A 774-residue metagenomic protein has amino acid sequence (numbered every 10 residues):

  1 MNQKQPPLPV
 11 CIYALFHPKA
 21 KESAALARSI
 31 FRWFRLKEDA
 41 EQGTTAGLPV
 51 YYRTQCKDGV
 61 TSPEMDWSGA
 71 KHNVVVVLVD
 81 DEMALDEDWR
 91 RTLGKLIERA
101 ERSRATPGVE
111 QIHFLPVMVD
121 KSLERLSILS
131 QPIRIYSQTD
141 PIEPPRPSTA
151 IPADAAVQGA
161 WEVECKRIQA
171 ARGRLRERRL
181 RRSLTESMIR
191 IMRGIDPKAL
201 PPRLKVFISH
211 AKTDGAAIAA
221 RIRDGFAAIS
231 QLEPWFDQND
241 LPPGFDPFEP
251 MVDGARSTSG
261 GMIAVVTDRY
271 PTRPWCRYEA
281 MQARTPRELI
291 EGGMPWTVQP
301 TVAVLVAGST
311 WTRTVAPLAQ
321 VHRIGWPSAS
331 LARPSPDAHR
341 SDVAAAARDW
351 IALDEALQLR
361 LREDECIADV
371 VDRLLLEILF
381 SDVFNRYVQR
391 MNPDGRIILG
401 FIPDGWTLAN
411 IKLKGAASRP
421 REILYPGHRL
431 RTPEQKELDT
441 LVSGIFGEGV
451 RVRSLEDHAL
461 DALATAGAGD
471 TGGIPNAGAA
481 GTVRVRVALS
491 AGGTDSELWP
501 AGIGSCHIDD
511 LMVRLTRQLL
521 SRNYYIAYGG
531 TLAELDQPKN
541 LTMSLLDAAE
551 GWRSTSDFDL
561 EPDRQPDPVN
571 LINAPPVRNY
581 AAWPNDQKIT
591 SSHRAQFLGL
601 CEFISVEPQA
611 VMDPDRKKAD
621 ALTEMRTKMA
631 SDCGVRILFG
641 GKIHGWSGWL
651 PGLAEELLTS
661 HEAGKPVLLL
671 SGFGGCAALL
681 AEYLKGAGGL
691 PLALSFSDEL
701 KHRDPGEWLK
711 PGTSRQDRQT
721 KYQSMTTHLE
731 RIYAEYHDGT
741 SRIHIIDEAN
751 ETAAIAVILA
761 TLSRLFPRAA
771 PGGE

Functional and structural regions predicted by a protein language model:
M1-L36, A105, V109, M118-R223 (+2 more regions): C-terminal interaction surface of TIR/SEFIR-family domains
M1-V77, M192-R193, P201, K205-A211 (+7 more regions): Hydrophobic, helix-prone linear segments
K19-A20, Q55-K57, E64-E124, K212-T213 (+9 more regions): Conserved beta-strand-loop-alpha-helix hinge of the TIR/SEFIR fold
R28, R32-R90, R102-G108, S122 (+5 more regions): Acidic/glycine-enriched connector segments
S29, T92-L96, R179, S183 (+6 more regions): Alpha-helical scaffold elements adjacent to nucleotide-binding pockets in ATP/GTP-utilizing enzyme cores
E98, D224-A228, D253-G254, M281-L289 (+5 more regions): Short, surface-exposed basic-aromatic patches at helix termini and helix-loop junctions that form
V117, I208, P234, M262-I263 (+3 more regions): Residue-level detector of buried hydrophobic side-chain packing in well-ordered secondary-structure elements
P202-V265, P271, V388-R429, V487-S496 (+1 more regions): Conserved small-residue-rich
